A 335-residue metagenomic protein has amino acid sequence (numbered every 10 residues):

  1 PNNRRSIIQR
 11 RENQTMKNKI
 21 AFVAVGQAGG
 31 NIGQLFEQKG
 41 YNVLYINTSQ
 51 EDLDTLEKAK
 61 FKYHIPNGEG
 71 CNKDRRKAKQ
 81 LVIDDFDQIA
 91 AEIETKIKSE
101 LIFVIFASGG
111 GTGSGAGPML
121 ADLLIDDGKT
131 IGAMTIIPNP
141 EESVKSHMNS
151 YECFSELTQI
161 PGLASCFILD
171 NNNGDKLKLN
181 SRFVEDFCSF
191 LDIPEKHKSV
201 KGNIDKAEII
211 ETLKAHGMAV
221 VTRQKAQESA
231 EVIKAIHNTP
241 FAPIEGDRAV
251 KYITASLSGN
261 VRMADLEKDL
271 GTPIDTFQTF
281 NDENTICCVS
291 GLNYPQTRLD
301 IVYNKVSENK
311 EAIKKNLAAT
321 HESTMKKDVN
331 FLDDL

Functional and structural regions predicted by a protein language model:
R4-L335: Tubulin/FtsZ superfamily GTPase core signature
